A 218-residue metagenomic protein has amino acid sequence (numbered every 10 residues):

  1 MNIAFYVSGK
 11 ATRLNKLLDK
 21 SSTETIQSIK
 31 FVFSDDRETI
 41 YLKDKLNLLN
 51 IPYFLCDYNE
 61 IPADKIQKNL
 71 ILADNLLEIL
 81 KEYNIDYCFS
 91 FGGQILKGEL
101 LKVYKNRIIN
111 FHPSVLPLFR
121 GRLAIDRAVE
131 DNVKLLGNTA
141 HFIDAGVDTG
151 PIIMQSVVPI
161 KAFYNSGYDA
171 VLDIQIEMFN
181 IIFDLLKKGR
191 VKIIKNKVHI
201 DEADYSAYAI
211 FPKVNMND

Functional and structural regions predicted by a protein language model:
M1-D218: One-carbon transfer enzymes
